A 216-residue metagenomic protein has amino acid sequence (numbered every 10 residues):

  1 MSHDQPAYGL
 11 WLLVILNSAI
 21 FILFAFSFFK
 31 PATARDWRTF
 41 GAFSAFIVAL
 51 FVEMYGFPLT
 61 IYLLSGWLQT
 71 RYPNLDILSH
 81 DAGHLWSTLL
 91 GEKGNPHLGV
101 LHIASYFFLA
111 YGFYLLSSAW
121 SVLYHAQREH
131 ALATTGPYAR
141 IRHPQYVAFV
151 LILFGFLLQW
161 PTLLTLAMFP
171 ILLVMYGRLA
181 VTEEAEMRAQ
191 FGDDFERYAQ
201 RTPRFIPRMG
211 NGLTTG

Functional and structural regions predicted by a protein language model:
M1-T134, I152-E186, Q190-D193, R197-G216: Membrane-anchoring alpha-helices and their flanking helix-loop junctions
T134-R140: Helix-loop-helix units of permease transmembrane domains in multi-pass membrane transporters, especially ABC
R140-V147: Histidine-centered phosphotransfer motif of kinases
